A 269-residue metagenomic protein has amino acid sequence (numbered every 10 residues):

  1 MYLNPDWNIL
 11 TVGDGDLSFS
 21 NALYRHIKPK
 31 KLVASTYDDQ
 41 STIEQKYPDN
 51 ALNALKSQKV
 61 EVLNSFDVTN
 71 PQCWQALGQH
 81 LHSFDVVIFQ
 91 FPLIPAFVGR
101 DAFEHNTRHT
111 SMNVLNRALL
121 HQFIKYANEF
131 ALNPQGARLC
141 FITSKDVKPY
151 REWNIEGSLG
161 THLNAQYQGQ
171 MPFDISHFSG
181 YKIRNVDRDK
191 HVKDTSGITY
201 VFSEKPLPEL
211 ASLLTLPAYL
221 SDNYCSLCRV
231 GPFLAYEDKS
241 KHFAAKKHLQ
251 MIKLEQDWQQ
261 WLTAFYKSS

Functional and structural regions predicted by a protein language model:
P5, L10-W74: SAM cofactor-binding core of SAM-dependent methyltransferases, primarily the Rossmann-like beta-alpha-beta module
L17-N21, Q40-I43, P71-C73, P95-V98 (+6 more regions): Eukaryotic short linear interaction motifs
T69-F91, P95, E104: A short acidic, Gly/Pro-enriched loop at the edge of an enzyme's catalytic core that lines a small-molecule cofactor
Q90-Q122: Mobile active-site "lid"/loop adjacent to the S-adenosyl-L-methionine
N113-Q166: Conserved Class I SAM-dependent methyltransferase catalytic core
D146-A218, D222: Class I S-adenosyl-L-methionine
L220-S221, A235-W261: C-terminal recognition-helix end and immediately following basic linker of small zinc-binding "finger" domains
C225-C228: Short cysteine-rich clusters marking metal-coordination/redox-active sites
